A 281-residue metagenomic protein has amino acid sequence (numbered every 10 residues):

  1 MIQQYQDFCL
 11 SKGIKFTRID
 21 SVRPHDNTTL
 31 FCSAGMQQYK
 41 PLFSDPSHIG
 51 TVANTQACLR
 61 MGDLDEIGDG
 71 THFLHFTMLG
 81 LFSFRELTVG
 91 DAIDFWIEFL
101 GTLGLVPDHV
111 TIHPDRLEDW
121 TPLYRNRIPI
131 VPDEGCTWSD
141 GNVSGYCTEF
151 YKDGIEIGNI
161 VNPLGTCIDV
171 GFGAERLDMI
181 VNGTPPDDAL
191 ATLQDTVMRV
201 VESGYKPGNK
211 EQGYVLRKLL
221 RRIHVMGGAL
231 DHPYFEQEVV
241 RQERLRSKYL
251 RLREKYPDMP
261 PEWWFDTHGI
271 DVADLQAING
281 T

Functional and structural regions predicted by a protein language model:
M1-R221, V225-E236, R244-P257, W263-H268: Structured aminoacyl-transfer and RNA-binding surfaces used for tRNA recognition/handling in the translation apparatus
H268-T281: Short, amphipathic C-terminal "tail helix"
